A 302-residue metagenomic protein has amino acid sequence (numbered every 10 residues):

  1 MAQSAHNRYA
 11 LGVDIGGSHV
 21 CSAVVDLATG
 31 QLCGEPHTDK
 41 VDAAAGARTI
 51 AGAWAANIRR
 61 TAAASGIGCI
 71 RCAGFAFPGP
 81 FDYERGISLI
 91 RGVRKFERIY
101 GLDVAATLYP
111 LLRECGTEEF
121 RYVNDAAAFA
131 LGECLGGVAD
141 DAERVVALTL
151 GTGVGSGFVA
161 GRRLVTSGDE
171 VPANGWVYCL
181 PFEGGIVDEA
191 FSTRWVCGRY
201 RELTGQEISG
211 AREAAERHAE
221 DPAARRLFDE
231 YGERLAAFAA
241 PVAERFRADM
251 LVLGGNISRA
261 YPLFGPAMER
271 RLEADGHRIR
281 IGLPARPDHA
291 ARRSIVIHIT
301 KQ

Functional and structural regions predicted by a protein language model:
A2-Q3, G276-Q302: Conserved glycine-rich phosphate/nucleotide-binding loop and adjacent Mg2+-coordinating catalytic segment
A5-G79: Conserved phosphate-binding loops in N-terminal lobes of ATP-dependent enzymes of the actin/Hsp70/sugar-kinase
A5-Y9, A23-V25, C33-H37, G46-A47 (+5 more regions): Glycine/GP-enriched mid-protein hinge/lid loop-to-helix segment characteristic of carbohydrate kinases
V13, N124, G168, G255: Active-site flanking residues adjacent to catalytic metal/cofactor-binding acidic residues
V13-H19, L148-G153, N256: A short acidic Gly-Thr/Ser loop motif
H37, D42-G66, I186-E189, C197-P262 (+1 more regions): Adenine-nucleotide phosphate-binding core of ATP-dependent small-molecule kinases
A43-A55, C69-A73, G79-R144, P262-D275: Glycine-rich phosphate-binding loop and adjoining helix at the ATP-binding site of ATP-dependent phosphoryl-transfer
N57, T61-S65, A130, V138 (+2 more regions): Stable alpha-helical structural segments in soluble proteins, enriched in small hydrophobic residues
